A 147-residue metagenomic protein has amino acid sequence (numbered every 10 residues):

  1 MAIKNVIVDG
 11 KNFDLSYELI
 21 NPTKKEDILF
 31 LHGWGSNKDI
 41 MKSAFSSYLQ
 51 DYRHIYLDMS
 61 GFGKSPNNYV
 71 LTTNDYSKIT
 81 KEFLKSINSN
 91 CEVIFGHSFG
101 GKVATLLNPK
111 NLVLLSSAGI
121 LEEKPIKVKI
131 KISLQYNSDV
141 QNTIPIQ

Functional and structural regions predicted by a protein language model:
M1-I28, L49-Y52, N90, G119 (+1 more regions): Alpha/beta-hydrolase fold catalytic core
I3, I40-S43, D75-S86, L106: Alpha-helical elements of Rossmann-like donor-binding domains used by nucleotide-donor carbohydrate transfer enzymes
E18-K64: Conserved HGGG/HGGXW glycine-rich cap/lid loop of the alpha/beta-hydrolase fold
I40-K42, S65-L71, E123-I126: Conserved catalytic-core motifs of eukaryotic protein kinase domains, centered on the activation segment
Y56-F95: Active-site loop/oxyanion-hole signature of alpha/beta-hydrolase fold enzymes
F95-G100, A104: Gly/Ala-rich beta-loop-alpha elbow adjacent to hydrolase catalytic centers
L106, N111-Q141: Flexible "cap/lid" loop of the alpha/beta hydrolase fold
